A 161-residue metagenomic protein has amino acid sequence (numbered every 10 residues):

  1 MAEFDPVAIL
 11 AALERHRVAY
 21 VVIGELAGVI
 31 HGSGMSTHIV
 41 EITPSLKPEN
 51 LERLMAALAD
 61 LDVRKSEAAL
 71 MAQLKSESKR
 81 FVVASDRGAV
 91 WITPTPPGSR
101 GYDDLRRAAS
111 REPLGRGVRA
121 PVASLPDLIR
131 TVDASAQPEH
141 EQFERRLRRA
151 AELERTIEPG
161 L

Functional and structural regions predicted by a protein language model:
M1-L161: Compositionally biased terminal segments of proteins
